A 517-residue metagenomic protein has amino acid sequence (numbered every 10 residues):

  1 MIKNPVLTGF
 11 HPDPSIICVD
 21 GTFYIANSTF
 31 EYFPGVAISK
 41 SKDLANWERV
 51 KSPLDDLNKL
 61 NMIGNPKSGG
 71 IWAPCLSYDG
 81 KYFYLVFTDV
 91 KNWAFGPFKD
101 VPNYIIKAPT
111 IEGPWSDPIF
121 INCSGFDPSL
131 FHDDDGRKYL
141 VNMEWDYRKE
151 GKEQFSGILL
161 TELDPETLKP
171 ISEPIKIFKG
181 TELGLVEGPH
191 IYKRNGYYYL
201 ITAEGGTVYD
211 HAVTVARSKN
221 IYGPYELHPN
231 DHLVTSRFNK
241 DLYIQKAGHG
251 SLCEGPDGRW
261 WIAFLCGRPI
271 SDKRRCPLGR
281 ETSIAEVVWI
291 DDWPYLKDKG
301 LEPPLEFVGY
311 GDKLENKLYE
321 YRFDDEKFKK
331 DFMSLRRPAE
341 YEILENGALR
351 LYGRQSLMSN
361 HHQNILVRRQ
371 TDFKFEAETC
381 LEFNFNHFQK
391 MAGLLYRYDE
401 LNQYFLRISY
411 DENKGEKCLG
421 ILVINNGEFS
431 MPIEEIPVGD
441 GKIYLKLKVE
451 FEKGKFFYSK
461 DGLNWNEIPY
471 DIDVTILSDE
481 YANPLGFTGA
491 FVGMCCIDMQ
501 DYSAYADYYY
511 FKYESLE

Functional and structural regions predicted by a protein language model:
M1-E517: Carbohydrate-active catalytic/glycan-binding domains of CAZyme proteins, especially the secreted or lumenal ectodomains
